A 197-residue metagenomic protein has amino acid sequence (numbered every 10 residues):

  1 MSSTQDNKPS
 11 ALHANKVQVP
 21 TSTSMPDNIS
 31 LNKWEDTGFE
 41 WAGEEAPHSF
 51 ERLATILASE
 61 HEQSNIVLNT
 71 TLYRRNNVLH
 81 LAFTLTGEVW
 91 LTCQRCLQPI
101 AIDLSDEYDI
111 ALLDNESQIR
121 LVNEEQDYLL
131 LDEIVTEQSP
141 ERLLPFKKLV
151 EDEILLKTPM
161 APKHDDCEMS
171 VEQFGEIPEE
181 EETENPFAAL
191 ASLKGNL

Functional and structural regions predicted by a protein language model:
M1-D36, N65, A111-L197: Charge-rich, low-complexity linker and terminal segments
M1-W90: A positional/architectural concept
L57, L91, I110-A111, E168: Short amphipathic alpha-helical leader/targeting segments
V89-T92, K163: Secretory pathway export signals and precursors
R95: Short, cysteine/histidine-rich loop/knuckle motifs that typically chelate Zn2+
I100: Cys/His-rich microdomains that often coordinate metals
D103-D106: Short Cys/His-rich "knuckle" micro-motifs
